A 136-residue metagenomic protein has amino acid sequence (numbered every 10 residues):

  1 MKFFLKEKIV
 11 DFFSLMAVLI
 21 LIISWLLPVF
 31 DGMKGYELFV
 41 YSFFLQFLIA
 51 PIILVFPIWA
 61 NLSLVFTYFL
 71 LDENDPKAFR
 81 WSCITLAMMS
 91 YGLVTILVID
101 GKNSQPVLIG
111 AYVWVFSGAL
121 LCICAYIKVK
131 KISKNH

Functional and structural regions predicted by a protein language model:
K2-H136: Compact integral membrane and secretory-pathway proteins
